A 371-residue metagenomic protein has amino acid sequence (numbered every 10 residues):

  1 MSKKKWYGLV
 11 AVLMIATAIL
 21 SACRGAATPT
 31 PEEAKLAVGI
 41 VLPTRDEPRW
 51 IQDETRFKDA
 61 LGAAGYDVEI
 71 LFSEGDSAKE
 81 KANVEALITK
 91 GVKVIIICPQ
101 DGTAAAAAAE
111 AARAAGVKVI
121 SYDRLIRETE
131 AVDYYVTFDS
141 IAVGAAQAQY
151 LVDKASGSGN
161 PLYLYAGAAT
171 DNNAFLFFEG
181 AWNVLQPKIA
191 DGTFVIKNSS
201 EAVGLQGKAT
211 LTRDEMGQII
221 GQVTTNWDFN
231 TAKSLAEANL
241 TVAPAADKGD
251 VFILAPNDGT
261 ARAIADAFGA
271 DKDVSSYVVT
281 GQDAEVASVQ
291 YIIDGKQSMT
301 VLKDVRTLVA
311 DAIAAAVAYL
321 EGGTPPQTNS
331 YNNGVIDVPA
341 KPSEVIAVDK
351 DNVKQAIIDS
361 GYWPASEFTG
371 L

Functional and structural regions predicted by a protein language model:
K3-W6, R24-L371: A residue-level marker of the well-folded mature domains of exported/periplasmic proteins
K5-M14: Sec-dependent signal peptide hydrophobic core
T17-A22: C-terminal motif of bacterial Sec signal peptides marking the signal peptidase cleavage site
